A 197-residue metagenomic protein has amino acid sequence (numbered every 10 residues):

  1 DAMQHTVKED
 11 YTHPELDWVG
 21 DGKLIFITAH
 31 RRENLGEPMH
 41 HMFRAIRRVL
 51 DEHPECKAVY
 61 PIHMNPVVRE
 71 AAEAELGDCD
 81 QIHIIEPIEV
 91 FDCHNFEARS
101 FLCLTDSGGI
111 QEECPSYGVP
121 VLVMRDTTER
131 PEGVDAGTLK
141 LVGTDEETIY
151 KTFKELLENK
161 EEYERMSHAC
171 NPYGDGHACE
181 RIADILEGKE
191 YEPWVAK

Functional and structural regions predicted by a protein language model:
D1-K197: Nucleotide-activated sugar donor-binding and catalytic core shared by glycosyltransferases and related lipid-linked
